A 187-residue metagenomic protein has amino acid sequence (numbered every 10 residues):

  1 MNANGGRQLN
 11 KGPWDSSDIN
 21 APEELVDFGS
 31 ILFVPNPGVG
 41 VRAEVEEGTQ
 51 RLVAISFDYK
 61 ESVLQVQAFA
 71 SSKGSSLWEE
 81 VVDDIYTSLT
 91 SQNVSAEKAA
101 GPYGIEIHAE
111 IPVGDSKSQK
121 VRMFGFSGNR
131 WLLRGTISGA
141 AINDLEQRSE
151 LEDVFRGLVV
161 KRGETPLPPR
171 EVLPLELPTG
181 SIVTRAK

Functional and structural regions predicted by a protein language model:
N2-F28, V34-Q119, W131-L133, I182: Conserved polar/disulfide-associated segments of primarily extracytoplasmic proteins
D15, D27-G29, S127, K161 (+1 more regions): Generic, ordered loop/turn and secondary-structure boundary motif
V39, T136-K187: Surface-exposed amphipathic alpha-helical segments
K120-G125: Hydrophobic/aromatic beta-strand elements that line small-molecule binding cavities or substrate pockets in beta-rich
F126-S138: Short acidic, glycine/tyrosine-flanked loop/strand segments centered on an H-E-D-like triad
